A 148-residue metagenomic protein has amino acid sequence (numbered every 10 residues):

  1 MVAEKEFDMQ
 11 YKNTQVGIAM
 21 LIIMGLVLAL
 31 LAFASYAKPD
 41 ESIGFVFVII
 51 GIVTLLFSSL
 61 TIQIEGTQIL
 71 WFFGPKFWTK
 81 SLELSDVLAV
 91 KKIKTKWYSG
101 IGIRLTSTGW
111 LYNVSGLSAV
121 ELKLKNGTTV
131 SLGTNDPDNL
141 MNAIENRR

Functional and structural regions predicted by a protein language model:
M1-A37, L111, L117-A119, T129: N-terminal membrane-targeting/pre-transmembrane regions
A32, G51-I52: Alpha-helical transmembrane segments of multipass membrane proteins
K38-V46: Short, aromatic-rich membrane-interface segments at the entry and exit of alpha-helical transmembrane domains
V53-Q68, F72-P75: Transmembrane-cytosolic junction motif
S58, F72-N135: Non-transmembrane, membrane-adjacent beta-strand/coil modules in membrane-associated proteins and peripheral
A143-I144: Charged phosphate-binding loop/patch that engages nucleotide di/tri-phosphates or the phosphate backbone of nucleic
